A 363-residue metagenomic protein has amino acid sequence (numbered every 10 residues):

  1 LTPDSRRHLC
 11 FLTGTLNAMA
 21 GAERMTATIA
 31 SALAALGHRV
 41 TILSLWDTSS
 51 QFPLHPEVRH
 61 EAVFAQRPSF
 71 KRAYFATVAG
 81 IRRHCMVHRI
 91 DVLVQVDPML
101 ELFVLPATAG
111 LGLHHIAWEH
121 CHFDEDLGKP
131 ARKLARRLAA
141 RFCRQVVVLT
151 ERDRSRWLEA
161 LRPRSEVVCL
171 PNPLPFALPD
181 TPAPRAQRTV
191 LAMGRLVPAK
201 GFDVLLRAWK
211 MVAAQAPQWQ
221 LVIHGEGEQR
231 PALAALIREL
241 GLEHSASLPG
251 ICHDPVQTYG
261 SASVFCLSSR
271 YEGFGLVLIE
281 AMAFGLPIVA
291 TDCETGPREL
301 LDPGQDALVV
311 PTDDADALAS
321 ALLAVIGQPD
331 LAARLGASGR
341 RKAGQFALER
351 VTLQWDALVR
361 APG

Functional and structural regions predicted by a protein language model:
F11-M19, R24-T28, A32-R72, L158-A160 (+1 more regions): N-terminal strand-loop element at the rim of the active site of nucleotide-sugar-dependent glycosyltransferases
A20-T28, R188-M211, P217, L221 (+2 more regions): A conserved mid-protein helix/loop that constitutes part of the nucleotide-sugar donor-binding site
Q95-E101, E119: Short His-centered aromatic/hydrophobic patch
R141-P179: Donor nucleotide-sugar binding/catalytic pocket of nucleotide-sugar-dependent glycosyltransferases
I251, R270: Aromatic "clamp/platform" in nucleotide-sugar-dependent glycosyltransferases that forms part of the donor/acceptor
P287-T291: Short hydrophobic beta-strand element within catalytic cores of glycosyltransferases and related nucleotide-activated
D302-A315, A324-P329, G344: Conserved acidic donor-binding segment of nucleotide-sugar-dependent glycosyltransferases
A317, A324, L331-Q345, A357: A short, well-ordered alpha-helix in the C-terminal region of glycosyltransferases
